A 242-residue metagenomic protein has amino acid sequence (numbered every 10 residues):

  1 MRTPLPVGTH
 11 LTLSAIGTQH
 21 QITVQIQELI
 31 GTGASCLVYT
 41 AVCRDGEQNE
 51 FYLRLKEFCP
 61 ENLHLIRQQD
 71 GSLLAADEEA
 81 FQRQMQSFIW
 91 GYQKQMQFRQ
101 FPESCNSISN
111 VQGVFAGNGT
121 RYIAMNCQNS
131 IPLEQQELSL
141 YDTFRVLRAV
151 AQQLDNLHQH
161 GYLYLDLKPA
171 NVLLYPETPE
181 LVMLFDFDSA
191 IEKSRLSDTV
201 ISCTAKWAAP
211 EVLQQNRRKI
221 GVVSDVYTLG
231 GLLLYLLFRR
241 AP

Functional and structural regions predicted by a protein language model:
M1-Q21, Q27: Juxta-kinase regulatory segment immediately upstream of eukaryotic protein kinase catalytic domains
A41-Q93: ATP-binding glycine-rich loop module of kinase domains
E103, N110-R121: Short beta-strand micro-motifs within the conserved protein kinase catalytic domain, predominantly in the N-lobe
G117-P132: Conserved short submotifs of the Hanks-type protein kinase catalytic core that shape the nucleotide-binding pocket
V146-L147: Activation segment signature within eukaryotic-like protein kinase domains
H158-Y175: Catalytic-loop of the protein kinase fold
D198-V212: Conserved activation segment of eukaryotic-like protein kinases, specifically the C-terminal portion of the activation
E211-V222: Conserved end of the kinase activation segment
